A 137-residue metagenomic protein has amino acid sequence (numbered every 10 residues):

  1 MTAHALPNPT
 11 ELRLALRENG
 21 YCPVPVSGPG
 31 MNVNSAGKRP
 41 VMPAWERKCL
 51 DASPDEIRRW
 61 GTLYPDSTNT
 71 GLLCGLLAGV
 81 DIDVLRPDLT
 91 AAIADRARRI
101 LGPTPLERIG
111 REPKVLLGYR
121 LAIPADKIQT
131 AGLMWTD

Functional and structural regions predicted by a protein language model:
M1-D137: Conserved phosphate/metal-binding and DNA-contacting active-site motifs used in DNA phosphodiester-bond processing
